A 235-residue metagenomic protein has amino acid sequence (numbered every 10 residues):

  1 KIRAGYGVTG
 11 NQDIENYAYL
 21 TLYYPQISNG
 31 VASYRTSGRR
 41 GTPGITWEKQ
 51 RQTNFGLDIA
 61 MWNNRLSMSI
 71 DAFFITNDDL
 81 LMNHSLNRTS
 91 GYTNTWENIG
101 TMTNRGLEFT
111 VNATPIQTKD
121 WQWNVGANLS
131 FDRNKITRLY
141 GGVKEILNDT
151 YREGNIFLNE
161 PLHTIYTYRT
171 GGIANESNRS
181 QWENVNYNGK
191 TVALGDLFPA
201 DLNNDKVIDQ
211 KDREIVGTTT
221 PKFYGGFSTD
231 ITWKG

Functional and structural regions predicted by a protein language model:
K1-E160: Extracellular/periplasmic, surface-exposed regions of secreted and cell-surface proteins
Q12-E15, M61, R105, V111 (+5 more regions): Basic, gly/Ser/Thr/Pro-rich low-complexity segments located predominantly at protein N termini
R39, T93, Q210-R213, K222: Glycine- and acidic
P43, N204, P221: Single, functionally critical "micro-switch" positions that shape active/binding sites and transmembrane helices
N77-D78, G217-T219: A short local loop/turn or secondary-structure capping micro-motif enriched for an aromatic residue
E97, T114-G217: Conserved small-residue
N124, T218-G235: Conserved C-terminal beta-signal and adjacent last beta-strands/turns of outer-membrane beta-barrel proteins
